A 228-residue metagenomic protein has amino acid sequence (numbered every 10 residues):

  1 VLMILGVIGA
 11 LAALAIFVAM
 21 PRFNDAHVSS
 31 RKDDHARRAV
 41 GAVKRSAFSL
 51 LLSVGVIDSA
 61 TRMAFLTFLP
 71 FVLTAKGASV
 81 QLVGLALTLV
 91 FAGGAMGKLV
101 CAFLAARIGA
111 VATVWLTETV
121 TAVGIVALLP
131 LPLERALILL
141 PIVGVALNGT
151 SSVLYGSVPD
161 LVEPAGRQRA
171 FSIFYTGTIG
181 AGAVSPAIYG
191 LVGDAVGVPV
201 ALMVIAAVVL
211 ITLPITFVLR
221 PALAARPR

Functional and structural regions predicted by a protein language model:
G6-S30, T212-R220: C-terminal membrane-cytosol helix-exit motif in multi-pass small-molecule transporters
M20-L51: Juxtamembrane intracellular "pre-TM" segments in multi-pass secondary transporters
S46-K98: Extracytoplasmic gate region of multi-pass secondary transporters
L73-T74, L104-A105, I188-G197: Interfacial helix-cap and linker-helix signal at transmembrane-aqueous boundaries of multi-pass secondary transporters
V80-Q81, P164-F174: Loop-to-transmembrane helix entry/capping segments in MFS-fold secondary transporters and related SLC/MFSD carriers
A112-A127, A206: Structural signature of the two symmetry-related core transmembrane helices
L129-L139: Helix-loop junctions at membrane interfaces in 12-TM secondary transporters
G149-V162: Intracellular juxtamembrane helix-capping segments at the cytosolic ends of symmetry-related transmembrane helices
